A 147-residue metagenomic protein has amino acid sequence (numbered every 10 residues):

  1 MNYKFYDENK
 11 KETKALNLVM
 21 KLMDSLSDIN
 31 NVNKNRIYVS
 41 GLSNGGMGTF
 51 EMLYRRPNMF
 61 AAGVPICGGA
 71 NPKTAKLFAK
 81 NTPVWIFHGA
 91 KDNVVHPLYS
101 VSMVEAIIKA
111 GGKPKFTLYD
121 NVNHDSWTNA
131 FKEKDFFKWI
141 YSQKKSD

Functional and structural regions predicted by a protein language model:
M1-N30: Serine-hydrolase catalytic machinery in alpha/beta-hydrolase-like enzymes
Y3-K4, M47-T49, A70-A75, N93-P97 (+1 more regions): Extracytoplasmic/secreted cell-surface and envelope-processing proteins
T13-L16, M20, F50, P97-V101: Short, surface-exposed alpha-helical segments at coil->helix boundaries
D24-N31, N35-K80: Primarily recognizes the serine-hydrolase "nucleophile elbow" in alpha/beta-hydrolase and SGNH/GDSL folds
I66, P83-F87, K91-D147: C-terminal catalytic histidine-bearing segment of alpha/beta-hydrolase fold enzymes
